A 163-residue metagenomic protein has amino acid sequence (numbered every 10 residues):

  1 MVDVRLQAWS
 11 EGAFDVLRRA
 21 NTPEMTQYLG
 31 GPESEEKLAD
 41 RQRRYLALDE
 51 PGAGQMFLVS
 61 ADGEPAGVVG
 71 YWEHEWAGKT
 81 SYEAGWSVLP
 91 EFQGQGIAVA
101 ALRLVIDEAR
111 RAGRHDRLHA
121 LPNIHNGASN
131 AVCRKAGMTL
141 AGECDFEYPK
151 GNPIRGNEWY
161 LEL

Functional and structural regions predicted by a protein language model:
M1-P23, M56-L163: Acyl-donor (CoA/ACP) binding surface of acyl/acetyltransferases
M25-R44: Conserved GNAT-fold acetyl-CoA-binding loop/helix
Y45-L46, A109: Conserved hydrophobic residues forming the short capping helix/wall of the S-adenosyl-L-methionine
A47-G52: Short loop/turn motifs at secondary-structure junctions and domain boundaries
